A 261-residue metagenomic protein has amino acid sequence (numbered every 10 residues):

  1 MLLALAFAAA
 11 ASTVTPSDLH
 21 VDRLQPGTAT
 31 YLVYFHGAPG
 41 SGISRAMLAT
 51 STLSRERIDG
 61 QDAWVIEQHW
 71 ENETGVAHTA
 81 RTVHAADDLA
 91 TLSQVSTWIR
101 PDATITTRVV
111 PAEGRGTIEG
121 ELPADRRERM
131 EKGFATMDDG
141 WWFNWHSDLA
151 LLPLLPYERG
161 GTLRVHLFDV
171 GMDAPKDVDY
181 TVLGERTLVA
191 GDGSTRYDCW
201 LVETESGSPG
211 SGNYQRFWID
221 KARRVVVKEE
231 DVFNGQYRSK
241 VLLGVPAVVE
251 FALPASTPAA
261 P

Functional and structural regions predicted by a protein language model:
M1-A10: Sec-dependent N-terminal signal peptides
L5, V33, K132-A135, D139-F143 (+5 more regions): Short non-domain terminal segments
S12-G114, G161-P261: Acidic, serine/threonine-rich low-complexity disordered tracts
G114-R164: Surface-exposed beta-loop interaction hotspot
